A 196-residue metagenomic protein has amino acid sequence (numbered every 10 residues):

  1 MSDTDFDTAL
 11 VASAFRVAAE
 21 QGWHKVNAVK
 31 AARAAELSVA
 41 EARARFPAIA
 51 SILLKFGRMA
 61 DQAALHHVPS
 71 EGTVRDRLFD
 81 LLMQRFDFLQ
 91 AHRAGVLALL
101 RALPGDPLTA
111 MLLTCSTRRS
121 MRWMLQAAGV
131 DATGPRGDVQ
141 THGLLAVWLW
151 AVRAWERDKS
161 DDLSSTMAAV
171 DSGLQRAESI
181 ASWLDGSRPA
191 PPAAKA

Functional and structural regions predicted by a protein language model:
M1-L10: Short, Lys/Arg-enriched anionic-surface-contact patches
A9, D80, A98, V139-W150 (+1 more regions): Amphipathic alpha-helical interaction segments
A9, S13, V17-K55: Helix-turn-helix
A9, S13-Q21, A63-H67, L99 (+1 more regions): Solvent-exposed, amphipathic alpha-helical segments
I52, F56-A60, F88-G95, S116-W123 (+1 more regions): Amphipathic, well-ordered alpha-helical segments in soluble domains
K55, H66-R101, G105, C115: Hydrophobic alpha-helical connector segments
P107-V130, D138-W150, A168: Amphipathic alpha-helical packing segments from all-alpha helical-bundle domains
Q126, R157-A196: C-terminal peripheral helix-coil segments that are non-catalytic and often amphipathic
